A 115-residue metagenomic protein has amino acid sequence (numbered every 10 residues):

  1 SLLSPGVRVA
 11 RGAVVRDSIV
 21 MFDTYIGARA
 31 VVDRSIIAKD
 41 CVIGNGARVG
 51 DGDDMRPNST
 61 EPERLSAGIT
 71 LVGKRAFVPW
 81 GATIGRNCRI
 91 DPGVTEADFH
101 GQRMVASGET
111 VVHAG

Functional and structural regions predicted by a protein language model:
S1-G115: Left-handed beta-helix
